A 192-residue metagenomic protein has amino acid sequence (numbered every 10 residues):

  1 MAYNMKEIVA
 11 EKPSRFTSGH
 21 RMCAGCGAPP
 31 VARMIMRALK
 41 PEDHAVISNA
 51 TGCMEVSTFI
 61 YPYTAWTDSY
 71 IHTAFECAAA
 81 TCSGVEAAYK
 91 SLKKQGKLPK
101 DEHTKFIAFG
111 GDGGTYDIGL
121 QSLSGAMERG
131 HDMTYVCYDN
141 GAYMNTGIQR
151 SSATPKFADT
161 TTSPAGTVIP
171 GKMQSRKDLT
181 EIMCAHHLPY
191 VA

Functional and structural regions predicted by a protein language model:
Y3-Y135, I148-A158, K172-Q174, A185: Cofactor-binding active-site loop characterized by glycine-rich and histidine/acidic residues
N140-A192: Thiamine diphosphate
